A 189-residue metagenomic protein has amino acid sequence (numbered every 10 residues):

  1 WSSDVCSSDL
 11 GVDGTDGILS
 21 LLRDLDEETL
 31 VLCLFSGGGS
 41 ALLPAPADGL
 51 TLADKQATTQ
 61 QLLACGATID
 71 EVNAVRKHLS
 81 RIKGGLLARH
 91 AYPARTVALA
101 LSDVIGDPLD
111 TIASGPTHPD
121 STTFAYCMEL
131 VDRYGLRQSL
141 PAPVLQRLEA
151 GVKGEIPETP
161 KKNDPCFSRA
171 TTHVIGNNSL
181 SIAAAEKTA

Functional and structural regions predicted by a protein language model:
W1-S7: Short, small-residue-biased leader/transition segments that mark boundaries at the very start of proteins
S8-G49: Hydrophobic alpha-helical hairpins/lids featuring a short glycine-rich hinge
D13-S20, A53-A57, S80-G85: Active-site glycine-rich loop that binds ribose-phosphate moieties when present
R23, P46-A57, R89-P93, H118 (+1 more regions): A glycine- and small-aliphatic-rich helix-loop capping segment at beta-alpha/alpha-beta transitions that lines
R23, T29-L34, S40-A41, A67-D70 (+3 more regions): Structural motif
D48-N73: Short, acidic/small-residue loops that bind anionic groups at enzyme active sites
L63, I69-R137, V144-E149: A glycine/threonine-rich phosphate-anchoring loop and its flanking beta-alpha core in nucleotide/phosphate-binding
A94-V97, P119-A189: Accessory alpha-helical/coil subdomains and C-terminal extensions that flank or cap enzyme catalytic cores
